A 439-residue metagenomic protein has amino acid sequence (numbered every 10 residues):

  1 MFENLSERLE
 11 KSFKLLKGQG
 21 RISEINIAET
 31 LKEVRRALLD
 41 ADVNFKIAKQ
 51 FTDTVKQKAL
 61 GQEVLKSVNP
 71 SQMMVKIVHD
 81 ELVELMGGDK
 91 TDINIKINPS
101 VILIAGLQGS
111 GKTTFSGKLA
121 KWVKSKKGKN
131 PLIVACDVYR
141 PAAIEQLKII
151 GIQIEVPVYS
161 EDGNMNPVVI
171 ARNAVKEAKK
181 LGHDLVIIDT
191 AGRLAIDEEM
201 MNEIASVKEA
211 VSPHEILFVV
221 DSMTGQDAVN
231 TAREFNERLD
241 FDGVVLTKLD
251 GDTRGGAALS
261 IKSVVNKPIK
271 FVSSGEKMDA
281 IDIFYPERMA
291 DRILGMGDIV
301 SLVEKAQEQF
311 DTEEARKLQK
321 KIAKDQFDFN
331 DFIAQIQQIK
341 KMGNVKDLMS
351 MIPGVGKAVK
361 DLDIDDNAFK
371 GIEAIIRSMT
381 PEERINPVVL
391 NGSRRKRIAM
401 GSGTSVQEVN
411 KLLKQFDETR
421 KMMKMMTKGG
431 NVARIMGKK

Functional and structural regions predicted by a protein language model:
F2-Q19, R288-K439: Long amphipathic alpha-helical segments used for membrane anchoring, targeting, substrate engagement, or oligomerization
L9-C136, A143-I188: Primarily NTPase-proximal linker/entry elements flanking Walker-type ATP/GTP-binding cores
L16, D42-N44, V78, L107 (+9 more regions): Residue-level signature of catalytic and energy-coupling elements of molecular machines, predominantly ATP/GTP-dependent
Q19, N26, D92-K96, A105-Q108 (+14 more regions): Replace "in large, NTP-powered and nucleic-acid-processing enzymes" with "in large, NTP-powered factors and other
L39-D40, Q57-L60, V83, G87 (+7 more regions): Generic secondary-structure signature for well-ordered alpha-helical cores
K126-L132, I154-V158, V186, V211-I216 (+2 more regions): Short, surface-exposed connector motifs at secondary-structure boundaries
A135, D162, V219-V220, V245-L246 (+3 more regions): Small/polar loops that bind or transfer phosphate-bearing groups
A171-V175, K179, H183, A195 (+2 more regions): Conserved phosphate-handling catalytic cores of large alpha/beta enzymes
